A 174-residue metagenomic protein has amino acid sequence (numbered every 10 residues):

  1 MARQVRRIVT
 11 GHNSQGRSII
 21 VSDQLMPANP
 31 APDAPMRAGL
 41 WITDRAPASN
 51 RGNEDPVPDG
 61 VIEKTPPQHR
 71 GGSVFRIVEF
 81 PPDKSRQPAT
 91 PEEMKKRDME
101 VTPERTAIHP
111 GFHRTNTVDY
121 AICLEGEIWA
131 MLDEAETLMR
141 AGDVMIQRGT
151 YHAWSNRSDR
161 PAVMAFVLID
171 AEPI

Functional and structural regions predicted by a protein language model:
M1-V57, V61: N-terminal leader/capping segments at the start of a protein or of a new domain
I8, H12-N13, R17-S22, P30-A31 (+2 more regions): Double-stranded beta-helix
L25, R76-T115, R148-Y151: Conserved short histidine dyad/triad with adjacent acidic residue
P58-I62, P66-P88: Ordered, amphipathic secondary-structure segments that act as subunit-interaction surfaces in large macromolecular
R70-V74, P81, W129, E136-R140 (+1 more regions): Ligand-binding loop in jelly-roll beta-barrel domains
A107-R140: A short beta-strand-loop-beta hairpin characteristic of the jelly-roll/cupin
D143-V144: Residue-level marker of beta-strand positions
